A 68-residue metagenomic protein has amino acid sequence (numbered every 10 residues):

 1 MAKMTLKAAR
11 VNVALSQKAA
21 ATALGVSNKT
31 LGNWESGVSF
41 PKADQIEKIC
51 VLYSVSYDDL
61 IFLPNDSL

Functional and structural regions predicted by a protein language model:
M4-A23: Short basic helix-loop element that most often maps to the first helix and adjoining turn of HTH DNA-binding modules
L6, A20-A21, L31-W34, L60: Conserved hydrophobic/aromatic packing and binding residues within compact polymer-binding modules
L6, Q17, N28, A43-I46: Helix-turn-helix DNA-binding elements, focusing on the entry/boundary residues of the two helices that contact DNA
N12, D44, V51, I61-L68: Short, charged recognition helix plus adjacent turn of helix-turn-helix-like nucleic-acid-binding domains
T22, V51-S54: Short linear motifs in low-complexity, proline-biased tails and propeptides
V26-P41: Recognition helix of helix-turn-helix/homeodomain-like DNA-binding domains that insert into the DNA major groove
